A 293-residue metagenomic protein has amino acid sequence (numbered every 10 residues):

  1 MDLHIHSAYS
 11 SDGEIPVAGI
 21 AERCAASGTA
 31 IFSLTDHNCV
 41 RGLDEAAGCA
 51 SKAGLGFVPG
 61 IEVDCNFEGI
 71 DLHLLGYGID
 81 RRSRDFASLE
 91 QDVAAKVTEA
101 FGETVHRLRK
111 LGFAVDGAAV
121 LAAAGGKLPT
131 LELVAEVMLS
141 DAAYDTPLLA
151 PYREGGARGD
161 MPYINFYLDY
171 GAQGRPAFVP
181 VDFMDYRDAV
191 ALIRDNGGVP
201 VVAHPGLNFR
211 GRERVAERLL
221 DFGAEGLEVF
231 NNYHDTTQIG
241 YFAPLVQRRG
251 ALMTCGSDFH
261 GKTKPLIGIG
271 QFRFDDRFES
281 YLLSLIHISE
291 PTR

Functional and structural regions predicted by a protein language model:
M1-I70, Y170-K264, R273-D275: An N-terminally biased module of ancient metal coordination in phosphate/nucleic-acid-related enzymes
K52-F209, E213, E279: Extended substrate/RNA-proximal surfaces in nucleic-acid metabolism proteins
I267-L282: Aromatic-rich peripheral "rim/lid" segments of glycoside hydrolase catalytic domains that contact and position glycan
I286-R293: Conserved small/polar residues in nucleotide/adenosyl-binding loops
